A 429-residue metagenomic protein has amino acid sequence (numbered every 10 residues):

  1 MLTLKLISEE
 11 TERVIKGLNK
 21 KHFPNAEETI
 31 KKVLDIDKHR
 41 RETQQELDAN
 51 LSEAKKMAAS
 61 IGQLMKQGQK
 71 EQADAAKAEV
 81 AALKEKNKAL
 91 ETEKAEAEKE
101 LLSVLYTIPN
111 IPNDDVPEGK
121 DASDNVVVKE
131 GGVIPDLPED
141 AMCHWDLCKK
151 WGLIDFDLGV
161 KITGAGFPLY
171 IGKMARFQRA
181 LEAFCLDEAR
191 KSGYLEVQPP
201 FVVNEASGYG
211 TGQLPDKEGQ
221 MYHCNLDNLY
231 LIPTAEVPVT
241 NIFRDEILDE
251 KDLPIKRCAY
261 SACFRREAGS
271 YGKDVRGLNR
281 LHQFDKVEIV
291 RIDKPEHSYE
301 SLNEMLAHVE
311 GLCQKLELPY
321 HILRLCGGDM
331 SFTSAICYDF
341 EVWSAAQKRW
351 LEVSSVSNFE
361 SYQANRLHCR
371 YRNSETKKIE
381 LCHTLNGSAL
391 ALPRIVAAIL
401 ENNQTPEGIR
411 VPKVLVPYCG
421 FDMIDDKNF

Functional and structural regions predicted by a protein language model:
M1-P135, L153, D157: N-terminal alpha-helical targeting/anchoring segments
E130-F429: TRNA-recognition modules of translation machinery and tRNA-sensing kinases, especially anticodon-binding
